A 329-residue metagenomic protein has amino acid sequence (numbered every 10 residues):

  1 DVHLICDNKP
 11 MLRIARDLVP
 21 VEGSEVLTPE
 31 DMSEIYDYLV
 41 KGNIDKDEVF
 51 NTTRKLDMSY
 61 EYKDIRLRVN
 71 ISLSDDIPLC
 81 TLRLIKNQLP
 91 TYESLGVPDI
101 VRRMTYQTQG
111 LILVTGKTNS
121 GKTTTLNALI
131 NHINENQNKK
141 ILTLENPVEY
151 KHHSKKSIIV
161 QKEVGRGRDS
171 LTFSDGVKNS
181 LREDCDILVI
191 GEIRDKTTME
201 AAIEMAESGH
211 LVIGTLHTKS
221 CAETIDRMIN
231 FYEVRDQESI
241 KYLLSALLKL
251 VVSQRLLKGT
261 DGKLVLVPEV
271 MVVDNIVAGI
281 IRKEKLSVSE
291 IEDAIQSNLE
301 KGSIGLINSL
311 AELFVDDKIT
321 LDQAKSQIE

Functional and structural regions predicted by a protein language model:
D1-E329: Short, flexible helix-loop junctions that flank or precede catalytic/ligand sites
